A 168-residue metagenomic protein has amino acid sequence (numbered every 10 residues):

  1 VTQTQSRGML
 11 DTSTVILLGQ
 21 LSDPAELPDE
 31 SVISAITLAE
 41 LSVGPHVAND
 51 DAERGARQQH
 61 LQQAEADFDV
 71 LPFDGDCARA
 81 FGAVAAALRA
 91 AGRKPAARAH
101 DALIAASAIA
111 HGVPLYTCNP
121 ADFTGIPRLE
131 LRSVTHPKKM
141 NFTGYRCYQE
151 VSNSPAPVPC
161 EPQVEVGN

Functional and structural regions predicted by a protein language model:
V1-Q3, A105, H111-E161: Acidic, PIN/NYN-like endoribonuclease modules and their adjacent C-terminal/linker elements
V1-Q62: Short, well-structured N-terminal submotif of metal-dependent ribonuclease cores
T2-Q3, D67-Y116, Y148-S152: Active-site neighborhoods of divalent-metal-dependent phosphate/nucleic-acid chemistry enzymes
D11-T12, L41, F81, A108 (+1 more regions): Generic structural signal for small/hydrophobic residues in well-ordered secondary structure, especially within
T14-V15, C77, L103-I104, A121-D122: Alpha-helix capping/helix-boundary segments
L17-G19, G44, F81-V84, I126: Residues that scaffold the ATP/ADP-binding catalytic core of kinase and kinase-like folds
E161-G167: Short, intrinsically disordered C-terminal tails of secreted or membrane-associated proteins
